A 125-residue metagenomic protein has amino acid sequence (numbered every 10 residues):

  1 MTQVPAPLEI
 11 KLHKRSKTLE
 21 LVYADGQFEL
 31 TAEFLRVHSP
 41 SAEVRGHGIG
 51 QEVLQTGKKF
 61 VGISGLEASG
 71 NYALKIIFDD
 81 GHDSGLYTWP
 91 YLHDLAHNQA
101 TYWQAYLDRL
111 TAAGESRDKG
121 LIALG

Functional and structural regions predicted by a protein language model:
M1-G125: Motif-centric detector for short Cys/His coordination patterns
